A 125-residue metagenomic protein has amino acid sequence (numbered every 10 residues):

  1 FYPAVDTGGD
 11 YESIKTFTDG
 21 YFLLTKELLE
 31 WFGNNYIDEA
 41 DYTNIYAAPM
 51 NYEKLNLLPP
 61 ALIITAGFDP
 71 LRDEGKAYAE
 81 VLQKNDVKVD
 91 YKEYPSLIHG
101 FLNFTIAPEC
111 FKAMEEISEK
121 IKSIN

Functional and structural regions predicted by a protein language model:
F1-N125: Alpha/beta-hydrolase superfamily serine-hydrolase fold, recognizing
